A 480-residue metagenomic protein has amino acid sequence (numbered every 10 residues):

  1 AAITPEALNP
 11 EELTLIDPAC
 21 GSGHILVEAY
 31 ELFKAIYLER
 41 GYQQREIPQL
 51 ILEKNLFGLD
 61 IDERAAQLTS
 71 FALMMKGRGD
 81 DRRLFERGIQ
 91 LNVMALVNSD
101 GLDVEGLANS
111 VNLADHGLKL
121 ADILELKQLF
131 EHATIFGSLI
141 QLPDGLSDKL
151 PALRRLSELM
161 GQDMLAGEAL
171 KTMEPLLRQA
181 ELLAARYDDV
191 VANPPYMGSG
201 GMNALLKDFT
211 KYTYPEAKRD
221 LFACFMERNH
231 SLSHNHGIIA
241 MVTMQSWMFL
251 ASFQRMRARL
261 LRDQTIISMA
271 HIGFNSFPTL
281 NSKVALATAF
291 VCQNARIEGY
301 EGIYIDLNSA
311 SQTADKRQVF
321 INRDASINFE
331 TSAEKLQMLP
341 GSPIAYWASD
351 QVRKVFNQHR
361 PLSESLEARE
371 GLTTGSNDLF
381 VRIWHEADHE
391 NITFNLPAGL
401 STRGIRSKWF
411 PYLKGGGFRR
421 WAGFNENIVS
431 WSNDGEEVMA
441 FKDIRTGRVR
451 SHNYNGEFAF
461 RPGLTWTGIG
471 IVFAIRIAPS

Functional and structural regions predicted by a protein language model:
A1-I51, A65, P194, L206 (+1 more regions): Class I S-adenosyl-L-methionine
A1-T4, T14, P175-D189: Short amphipathic alpha-helices and their capping/turn segments at secondary-structure boundaries
D17-P18, G58, M241: Conserved SAM-binding loop
G21, V190, W466: Conserved hydrophobic/aromatic pocket- or pore-lining residues that grip, position, or stack substrates in active sites
V27, K34, I61, A66 (+8 more regions): Signature of N6-adenine DNA methyltransferases within the class I
N98-M173, L177-Q179, D189, G201 (+1 more regions): Basic, amphipathic N-terminal segments
E457-I475: Short Ser/Thr-interspersed hydrophobic loop/turn segments at strand-loop and sheet-helix junctions that line or gate
